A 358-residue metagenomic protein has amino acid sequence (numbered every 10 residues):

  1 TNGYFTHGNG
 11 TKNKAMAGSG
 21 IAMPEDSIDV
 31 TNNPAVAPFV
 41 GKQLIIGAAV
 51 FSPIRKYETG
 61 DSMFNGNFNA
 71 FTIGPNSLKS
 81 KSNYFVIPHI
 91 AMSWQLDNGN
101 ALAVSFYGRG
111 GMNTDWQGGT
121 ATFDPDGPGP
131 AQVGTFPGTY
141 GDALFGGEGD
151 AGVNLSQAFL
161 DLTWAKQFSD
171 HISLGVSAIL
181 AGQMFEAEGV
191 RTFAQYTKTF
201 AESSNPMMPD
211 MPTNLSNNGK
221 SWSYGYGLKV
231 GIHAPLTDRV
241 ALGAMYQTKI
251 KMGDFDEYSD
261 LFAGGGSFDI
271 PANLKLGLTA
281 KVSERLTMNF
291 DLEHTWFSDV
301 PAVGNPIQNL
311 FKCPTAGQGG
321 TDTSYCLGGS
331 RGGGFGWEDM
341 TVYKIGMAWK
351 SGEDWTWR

Functional and structural regions predicted by a protein language model:
T1-G108, N113: N-terminal, post-signal peptide beta-strand-biased segments of exported outer-membrane/organellar beta-barrel and other
N2-N13, F85-R358: Outer-membrane beta-barrel porins/channels
